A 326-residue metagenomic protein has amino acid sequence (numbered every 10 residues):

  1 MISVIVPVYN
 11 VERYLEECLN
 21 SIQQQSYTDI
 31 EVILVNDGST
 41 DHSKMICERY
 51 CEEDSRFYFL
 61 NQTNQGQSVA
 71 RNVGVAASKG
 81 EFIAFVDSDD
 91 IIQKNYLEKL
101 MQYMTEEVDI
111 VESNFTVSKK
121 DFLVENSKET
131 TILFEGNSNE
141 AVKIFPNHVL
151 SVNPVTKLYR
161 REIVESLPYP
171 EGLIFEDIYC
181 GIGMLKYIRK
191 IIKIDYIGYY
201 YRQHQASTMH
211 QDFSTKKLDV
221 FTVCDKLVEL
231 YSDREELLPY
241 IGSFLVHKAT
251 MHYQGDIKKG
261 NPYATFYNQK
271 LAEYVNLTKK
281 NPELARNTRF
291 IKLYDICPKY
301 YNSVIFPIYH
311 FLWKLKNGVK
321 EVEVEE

Functional and structural regions predicted by a protein language model:
M1-S3, Q23-L34, H42, D54-Y58: Short loop->beta transition adjacent to catalytic acidic/histidine clusters or analogous donor-positioning motifs
V11-Q24: Short, well-formed alpha-helical segments that are part of the catalytic scaffolds of diverse glycosyltransferases
S21, T28, N36-M45, T63-Q65 (+1 more regions): A conserved acidic beta->alpha catalytic loop
Q62-S78: Glycine-rich, basic loop-to-helix element that forms the pyrophosphate-binding segment of sugar-nucleotide handling
Q67-S68, S88-I192, R202, A206-T215: Donor-binding/catalytic cores of nucleotide-activated saccharide and glycerol-phosphate transferases/polymerases
I83: Short aromatic/hydrophobic "clamp" motif used to bind/position activated sugar donors
G198-H204, H210-L237, M251, G255 (+1 more regions): Catalytic core of nucleotide-sugar-dependent glycosyltransferases
N261-E326: Membrane-interface aromatic/basic loop that binds lipid-linked glycans or pyrophosphate carriers, typified by
